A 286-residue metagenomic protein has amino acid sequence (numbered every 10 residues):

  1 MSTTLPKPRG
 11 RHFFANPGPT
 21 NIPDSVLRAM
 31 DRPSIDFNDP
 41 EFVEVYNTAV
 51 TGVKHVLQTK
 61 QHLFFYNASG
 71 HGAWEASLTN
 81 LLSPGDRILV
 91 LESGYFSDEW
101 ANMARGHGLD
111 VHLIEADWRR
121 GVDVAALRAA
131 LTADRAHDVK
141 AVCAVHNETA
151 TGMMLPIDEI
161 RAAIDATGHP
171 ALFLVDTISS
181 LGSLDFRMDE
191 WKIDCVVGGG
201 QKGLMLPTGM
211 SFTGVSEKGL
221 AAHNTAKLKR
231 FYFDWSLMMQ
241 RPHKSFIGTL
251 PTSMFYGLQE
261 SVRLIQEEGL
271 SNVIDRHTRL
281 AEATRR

Functional and structural regions predicted by a protein language model:
M1-G10: Basic/polar N-terminal segments that are highly enriched at the extreme N-terminus, encompassing both cleavable
R11-N67, H71: A glycine-/small-polar-enriched, mobile loop at the entrance of the PLP active site in fold-type I
N21-I22, Q201-R285: Active-site C-terminal subdomain of aminotransferase-like
K60-L89, S93, S97-N102: Conserved beta-loop-alpha segment that forms the PLP phosphate-binding cup at the N-terminus of a helix
V90-D134, V145-M154: Gly/Ser-rich phosphate-binding catalytic loop and adjacent alpha/beta segment that cradle a phosphoryl group at enzyme
V122-G182: Active-site phosphate-binding strand-loop segment of PLP-dependent enzymes
D189-Q201: Conserved active-site segment immediately N-terminal to the catalytic lysine that forms the internal aldimine
